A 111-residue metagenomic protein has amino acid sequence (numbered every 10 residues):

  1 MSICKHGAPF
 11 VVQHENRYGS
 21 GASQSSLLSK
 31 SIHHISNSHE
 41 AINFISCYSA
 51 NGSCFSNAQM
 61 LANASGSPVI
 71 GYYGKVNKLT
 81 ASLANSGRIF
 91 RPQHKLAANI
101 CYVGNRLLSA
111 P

Functional and structural regions predicted by a protein language model:
M1-S53, C101-Y102, L107-A110: Catalytic-core segments of thiol-dependent peptidases
A41-P111: Active-site-proximal C-terminal subdomain of hydrolase catalytic domains
